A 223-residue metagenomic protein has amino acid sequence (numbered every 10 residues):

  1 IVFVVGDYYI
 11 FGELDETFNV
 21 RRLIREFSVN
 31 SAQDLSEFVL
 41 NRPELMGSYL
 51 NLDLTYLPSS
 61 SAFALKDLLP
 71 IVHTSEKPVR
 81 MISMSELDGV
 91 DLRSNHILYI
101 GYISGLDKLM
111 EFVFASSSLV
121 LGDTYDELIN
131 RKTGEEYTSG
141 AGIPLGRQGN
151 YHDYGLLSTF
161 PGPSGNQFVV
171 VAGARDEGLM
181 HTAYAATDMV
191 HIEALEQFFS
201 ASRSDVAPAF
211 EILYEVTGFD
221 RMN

Functional and structural regions predicted by a protein language model:
I1-N223: Solvent-exposed alpha-helical segments and adjacent loops that form catalytic or protein-interaction surfaces
